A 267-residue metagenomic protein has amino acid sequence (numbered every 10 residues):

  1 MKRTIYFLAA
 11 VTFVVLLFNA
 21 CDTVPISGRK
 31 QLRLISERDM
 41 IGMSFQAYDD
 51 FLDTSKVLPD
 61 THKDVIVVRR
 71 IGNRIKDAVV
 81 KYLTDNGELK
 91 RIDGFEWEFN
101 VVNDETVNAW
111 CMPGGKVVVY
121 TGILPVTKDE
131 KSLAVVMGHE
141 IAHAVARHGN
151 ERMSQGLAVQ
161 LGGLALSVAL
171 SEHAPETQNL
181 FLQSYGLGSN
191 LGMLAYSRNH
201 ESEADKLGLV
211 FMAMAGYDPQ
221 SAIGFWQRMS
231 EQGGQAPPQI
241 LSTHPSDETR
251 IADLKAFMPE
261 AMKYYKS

Functional and structural regions predicted by a protein language model:
M1-K2: N-terminal secretory signal peptides that target proteins for export/translocation
I5-L8, F18-S267: A Zn2+-metalloprotease active-site environment signal
T12-V15: Alpha-helical transmembrane segments
